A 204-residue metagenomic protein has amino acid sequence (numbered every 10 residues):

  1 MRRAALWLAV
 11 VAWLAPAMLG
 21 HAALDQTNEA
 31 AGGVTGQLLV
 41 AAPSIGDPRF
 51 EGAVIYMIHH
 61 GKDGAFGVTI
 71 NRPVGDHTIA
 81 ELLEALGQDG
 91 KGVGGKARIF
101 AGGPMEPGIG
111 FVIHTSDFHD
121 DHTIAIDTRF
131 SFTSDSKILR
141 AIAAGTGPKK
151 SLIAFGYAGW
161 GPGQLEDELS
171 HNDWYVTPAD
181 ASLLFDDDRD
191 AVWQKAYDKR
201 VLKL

Functional and structural regions predicted by a protein language model:
M1-R2: N-terminal secretory signal peptides that target proteins for export/translocation
A5-G20: Bacterial N-terminal signal peptides
G20-L204: A short aromatic-anchored loop/beta-hairpin motif
